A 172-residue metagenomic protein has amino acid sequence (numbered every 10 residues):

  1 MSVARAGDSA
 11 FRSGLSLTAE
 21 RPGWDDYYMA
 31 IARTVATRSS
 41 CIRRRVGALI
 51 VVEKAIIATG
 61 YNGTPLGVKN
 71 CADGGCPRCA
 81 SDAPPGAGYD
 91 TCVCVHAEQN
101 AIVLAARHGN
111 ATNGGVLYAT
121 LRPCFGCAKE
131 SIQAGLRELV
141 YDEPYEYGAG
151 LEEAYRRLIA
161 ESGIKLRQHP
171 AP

Functional and structural regions predicted by a protein language model:
M1-P172: Zinc-dependent deaminase catalytic domain
